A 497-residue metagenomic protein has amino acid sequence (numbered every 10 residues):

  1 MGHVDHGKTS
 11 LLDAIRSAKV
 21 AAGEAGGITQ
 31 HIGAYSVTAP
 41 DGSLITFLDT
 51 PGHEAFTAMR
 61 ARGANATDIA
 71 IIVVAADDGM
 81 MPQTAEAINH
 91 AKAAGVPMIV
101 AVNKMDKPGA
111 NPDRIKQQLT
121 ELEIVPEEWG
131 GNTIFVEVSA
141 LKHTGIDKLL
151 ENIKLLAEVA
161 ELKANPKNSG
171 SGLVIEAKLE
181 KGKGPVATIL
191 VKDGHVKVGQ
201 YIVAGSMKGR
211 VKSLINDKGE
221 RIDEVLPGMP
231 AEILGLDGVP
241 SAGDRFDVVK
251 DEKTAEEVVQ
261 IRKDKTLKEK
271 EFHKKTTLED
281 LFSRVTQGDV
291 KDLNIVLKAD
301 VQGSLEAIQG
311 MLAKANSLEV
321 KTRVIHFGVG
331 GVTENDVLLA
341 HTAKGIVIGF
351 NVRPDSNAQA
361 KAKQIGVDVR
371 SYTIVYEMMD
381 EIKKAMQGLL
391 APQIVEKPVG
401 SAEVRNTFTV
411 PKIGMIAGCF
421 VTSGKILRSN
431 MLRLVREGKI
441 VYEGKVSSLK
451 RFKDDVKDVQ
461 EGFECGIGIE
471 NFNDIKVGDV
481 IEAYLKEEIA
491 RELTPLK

Functional and structural regions predicted by a protein language model:
M1-E256, N294-L339, K344-K361, D368-Y372 (+3 more regions): P-loop/Walker A NTP-binding module and the surrounding RecA-like catalytic core of P-loop NTPases
L156, K274-L293, G414-M415: Phosphate-interacting basic helix/loop segments used at nucleotide- and nucleic-acid interfaces
A255-L281, V285, Q387, I394: Charge-rich, low-complexity alpha-helical coiled-coil segments
K274, V480, L493-K497: Long, charge-rich intrinsically disordered regions
